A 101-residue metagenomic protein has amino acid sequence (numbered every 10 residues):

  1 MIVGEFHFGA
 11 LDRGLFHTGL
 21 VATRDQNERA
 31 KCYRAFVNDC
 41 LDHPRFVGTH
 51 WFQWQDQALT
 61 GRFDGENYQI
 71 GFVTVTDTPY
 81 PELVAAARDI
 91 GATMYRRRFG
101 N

Functional and structural regions predicted by a protein language model:
M1-Y33, H43, F52: Active-site clefts of carbohydrate-active enzymes
T49: Conformationally flexible catalytic loops at phosphate/diphosphate-handling active centers
F52-N101: Aromatic-rich peripheral "rim/lid" segments of glycoside hydrolase catalytic domains that contact and position glycan
